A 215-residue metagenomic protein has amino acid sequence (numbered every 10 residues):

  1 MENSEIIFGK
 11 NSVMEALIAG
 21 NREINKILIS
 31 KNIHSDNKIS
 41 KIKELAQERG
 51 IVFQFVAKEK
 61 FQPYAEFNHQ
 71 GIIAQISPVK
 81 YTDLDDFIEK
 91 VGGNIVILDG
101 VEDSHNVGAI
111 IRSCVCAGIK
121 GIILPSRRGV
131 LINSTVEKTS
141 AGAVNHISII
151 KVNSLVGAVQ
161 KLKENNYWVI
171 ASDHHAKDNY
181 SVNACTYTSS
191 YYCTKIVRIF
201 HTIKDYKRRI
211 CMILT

Functional and structural regions predicted by a protein language model:
M1-D86: N-terminal positively charged helical leader segments and presequences
S12, K38, D83, S154-A158 (+2 more regions): Short acidic active-site motifs
A19, N25, C116, K138-A143 (+1 more regions): Structured adenosyl-cofactor binding patch, chiefly the S-adenosyl-L-methionine
R22, I51, K90-S181: RNA substrate-binding interface of SAM-dependent RNA methyltransferases
I27, V96, I122, S190-Y191 (+1 more regions): Hydrophobic positions in the central parallel beta-sheet of the AAA+
I39, G129-T135, I199-I203: Short, glycine/polar-rich helix-capping loops at beta-to-alpha or helix-loop-helix junctions that flank or form
E66-S77, A143-H146, A184-K195: Short basic, glycine-rich beta-strand/loop surfaces that mediate nucleic-acid
I170-T215: Active-site/ligand-binding-proximal alpha/beta "capping" segment
